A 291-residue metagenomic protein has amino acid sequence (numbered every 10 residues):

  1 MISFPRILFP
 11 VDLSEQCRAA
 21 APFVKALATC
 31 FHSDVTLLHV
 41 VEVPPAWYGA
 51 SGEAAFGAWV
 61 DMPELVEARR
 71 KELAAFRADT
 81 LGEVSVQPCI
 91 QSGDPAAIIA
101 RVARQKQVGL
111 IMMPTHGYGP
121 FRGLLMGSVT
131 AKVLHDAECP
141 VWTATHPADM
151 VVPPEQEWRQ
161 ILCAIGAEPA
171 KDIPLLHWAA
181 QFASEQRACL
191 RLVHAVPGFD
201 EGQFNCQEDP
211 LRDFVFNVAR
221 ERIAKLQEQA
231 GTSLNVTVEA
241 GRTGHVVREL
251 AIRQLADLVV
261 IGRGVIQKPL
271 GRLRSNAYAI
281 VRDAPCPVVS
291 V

Functional and structural regions predicted by a protein language model:
M1-A19, W47, L110-T115, K132-H177 (+3 more regions): Intrinsically disordered or low-complexity boundary/linker segments at protein termini and domain junctions
M1-I2, E42, K71, A75-I111 (+2 more regions): Structural beta-alpha unit
R6, H32-T36, S85, R159-Q160 (+2 more regions): Residues at the starts of beta-strands that form the adenosine-phosphate
A21-A28, L175-A183: Histidine-anchored nucleotide/phosphate-binding helix
T36-L38, Q87-Q91, W142, R191-V193 (+2 more regions): General small-molecule cofactor/ligand-binding pocket signal
H39-K71, V193-E221: Acidic, proline/glycine-rich short linear motifs
Y48-G49, L124, P153-P154, I173-P174 (+3 more regions): Short, well-ordered secondary-structure micro-motifs
L110-H135, L258-D283: Glycine-rich, Arg-bearing micro-motifs that act as flexible, cationic patches
